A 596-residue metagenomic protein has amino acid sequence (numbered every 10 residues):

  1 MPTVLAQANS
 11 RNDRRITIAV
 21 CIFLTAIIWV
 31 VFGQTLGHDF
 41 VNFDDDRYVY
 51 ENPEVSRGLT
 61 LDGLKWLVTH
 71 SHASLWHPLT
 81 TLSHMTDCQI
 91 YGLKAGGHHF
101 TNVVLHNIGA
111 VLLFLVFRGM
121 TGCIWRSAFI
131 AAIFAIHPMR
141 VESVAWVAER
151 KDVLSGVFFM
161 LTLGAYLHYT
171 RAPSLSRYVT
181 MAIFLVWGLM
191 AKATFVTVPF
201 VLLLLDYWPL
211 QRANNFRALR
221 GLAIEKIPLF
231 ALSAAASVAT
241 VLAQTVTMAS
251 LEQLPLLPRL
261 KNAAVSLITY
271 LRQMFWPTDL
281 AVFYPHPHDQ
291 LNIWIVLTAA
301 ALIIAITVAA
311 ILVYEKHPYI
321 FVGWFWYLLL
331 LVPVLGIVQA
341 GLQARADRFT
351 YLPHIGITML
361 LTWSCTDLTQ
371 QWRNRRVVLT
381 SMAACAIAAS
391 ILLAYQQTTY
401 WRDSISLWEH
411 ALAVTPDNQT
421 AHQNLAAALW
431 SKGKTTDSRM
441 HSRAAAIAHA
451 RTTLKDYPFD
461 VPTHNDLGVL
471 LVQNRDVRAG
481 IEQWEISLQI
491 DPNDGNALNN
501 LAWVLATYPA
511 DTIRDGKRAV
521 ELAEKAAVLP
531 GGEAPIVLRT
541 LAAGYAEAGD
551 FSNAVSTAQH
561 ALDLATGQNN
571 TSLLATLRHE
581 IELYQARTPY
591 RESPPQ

Functional and structural regions predicted by a protein language model:
M1-D437, S442-A444, A448-P462, D466-V469 (+2 more regions): Polytopic membrane enzymes that build or remodel cell-surface glycoconjugates and lipids
M1-N12, Y395, I405-Q596: C-terminal luminal/periplasmic domains and tails of membrane-associated envelope-modifying transferases
